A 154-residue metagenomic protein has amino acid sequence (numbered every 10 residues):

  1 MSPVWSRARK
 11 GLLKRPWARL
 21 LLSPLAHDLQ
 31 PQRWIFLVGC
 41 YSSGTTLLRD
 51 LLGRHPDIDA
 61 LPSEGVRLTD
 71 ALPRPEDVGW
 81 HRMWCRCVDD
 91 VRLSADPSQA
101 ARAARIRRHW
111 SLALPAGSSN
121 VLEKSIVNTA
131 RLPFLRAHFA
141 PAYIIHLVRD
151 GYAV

Functional and structural regions predicted by a protein language model:
M1-Q32, A101: Membrane-proximal basic amphipathic "stem/tether" segments
L25-R54, I58: Walker A (P-loop) phosphate-binding motif
Q32-R33, G117-S119, P141-Y143: Short coil/turn segments at beta-strand junctions that form active-site/ligand-binding loops
L37-G39, P62, V121-K124, H146-V148: Short beta-strand segments
Y41, E64-V66, G151: Short, flexible active-site-adjacent loop segments at beta-strand->alpha-helix junctions, enriched in small/polar
S43, V127-A130, A153: Short alpha-helical
D50-P133, H138: PAPS-dependent sulfation machinery
K124-S125, L135-V154: Conserved phosphate-donor/acceptor-positioning beta-strand/loop module used by diverse small-molecule
